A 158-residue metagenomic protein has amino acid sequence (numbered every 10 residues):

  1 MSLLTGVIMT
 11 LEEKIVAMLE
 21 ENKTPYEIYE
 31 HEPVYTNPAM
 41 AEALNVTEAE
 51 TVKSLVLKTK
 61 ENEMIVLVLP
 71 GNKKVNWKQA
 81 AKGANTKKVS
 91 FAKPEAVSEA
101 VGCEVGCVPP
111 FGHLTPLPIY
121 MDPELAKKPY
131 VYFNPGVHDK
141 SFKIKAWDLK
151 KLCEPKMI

Functional and structural regions predicted by a protein language model:
S2-I158: Extended, low-hydrophobicity, polar/charged segments
